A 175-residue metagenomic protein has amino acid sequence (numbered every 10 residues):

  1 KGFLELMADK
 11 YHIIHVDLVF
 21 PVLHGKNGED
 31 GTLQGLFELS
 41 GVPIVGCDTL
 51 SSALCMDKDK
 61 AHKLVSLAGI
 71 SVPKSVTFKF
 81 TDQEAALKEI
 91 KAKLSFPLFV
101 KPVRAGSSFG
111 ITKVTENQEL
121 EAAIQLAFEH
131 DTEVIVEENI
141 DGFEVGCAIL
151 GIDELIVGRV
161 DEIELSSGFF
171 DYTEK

Functional and structural regions predicted by a protein language model:
K1-L50, L54-M56, K60, L67 (+1 more regions): ATP-binding N-terminal substructure of ATP-dependent carboxylate-amine bond-forming enzymes
I14, I70, L94: Structured loop/turn residues at beta-strand edges in well-structured enzyme cores
P43, S71, E133: Residue-level detector of anion-binding/catalytic polar loops
I44, S75, V100, V136 (+1 more regions): Generic preference for hydrophobic
H62-S66, I90-L94, N117, I152-E154: Short, hinge-like loop/turn segments at secondary-structure boundaries
V65-S66, K91-F109, D131-D141, V145: ATP-grasp fold ATP-binding core
V72-T77, L98-Q125, E144-G146: Glycine-rich phosphate-binding loop of ATP-grasp-fold ATP-dependent ligases
T115-K175: Phosphate-binding site of ATP-dependent enzymes
